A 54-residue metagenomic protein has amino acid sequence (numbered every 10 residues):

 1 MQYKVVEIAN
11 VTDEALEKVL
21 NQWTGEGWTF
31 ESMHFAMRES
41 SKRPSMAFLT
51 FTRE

Functional and structural regions predicted by a protein language model:
M1-E54: Terminus-proximal functional modules
